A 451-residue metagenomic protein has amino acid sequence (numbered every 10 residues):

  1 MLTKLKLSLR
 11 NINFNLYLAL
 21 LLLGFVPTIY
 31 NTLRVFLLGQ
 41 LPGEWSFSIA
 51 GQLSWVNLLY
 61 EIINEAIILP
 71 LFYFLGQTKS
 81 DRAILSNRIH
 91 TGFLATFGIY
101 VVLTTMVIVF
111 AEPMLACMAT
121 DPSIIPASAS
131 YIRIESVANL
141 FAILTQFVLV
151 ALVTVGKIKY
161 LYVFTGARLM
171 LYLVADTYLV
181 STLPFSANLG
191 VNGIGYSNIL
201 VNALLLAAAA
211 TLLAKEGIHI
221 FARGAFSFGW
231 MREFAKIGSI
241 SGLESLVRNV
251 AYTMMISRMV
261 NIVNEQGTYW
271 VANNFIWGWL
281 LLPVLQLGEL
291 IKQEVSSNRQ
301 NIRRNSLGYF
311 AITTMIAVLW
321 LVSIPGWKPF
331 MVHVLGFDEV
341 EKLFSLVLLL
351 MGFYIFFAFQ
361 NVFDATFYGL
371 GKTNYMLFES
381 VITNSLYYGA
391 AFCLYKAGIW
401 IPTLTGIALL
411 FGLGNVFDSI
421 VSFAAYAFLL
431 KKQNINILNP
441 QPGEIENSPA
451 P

Functional and structural regions predicted by a protein language model:
M1-Y17, A127, A187-N198, A207-N249 (+1 more regions): Interhelical loop/hinge segments that connect adjacent transmembrane helices in multipass membrane
T28-S48, L115-P122, Y178-L189, L246-L282 (+3 more regions): Helix-terminus/linker motif at the lipid-water interface of multi-pass membrane proteins
L38-E61, S123-A129, V191-N192, E233-G238 (+4 more regions): Interfacial/gating helices of multi-pass transporter permease domains
S48-V101, T105, T145-T154, Y269-S323 (+1 more regions): Small-residue-rich hydrophobic transmembrane alpha-helices
A83, A151-Y178, N192-G195, I199 (+2 more regions): Alpha-helical transmembrane segments of multi-pass membrane transporters/permeases
V102-A129, V318-F344: Short membrane-interface helical motifs at transmembrane helix boundaries in multi-pass membrane transporters
V109, P122-V148, I276-W279, D338-F363 (+1 more regions): Alpha-helical transmembrane segments of multi-pass membrane proteins
L169-L206, P325, S385-F423, K432-N434: Membrane-interface helix-loop junctions in multi-pass transport and translocation proteins
